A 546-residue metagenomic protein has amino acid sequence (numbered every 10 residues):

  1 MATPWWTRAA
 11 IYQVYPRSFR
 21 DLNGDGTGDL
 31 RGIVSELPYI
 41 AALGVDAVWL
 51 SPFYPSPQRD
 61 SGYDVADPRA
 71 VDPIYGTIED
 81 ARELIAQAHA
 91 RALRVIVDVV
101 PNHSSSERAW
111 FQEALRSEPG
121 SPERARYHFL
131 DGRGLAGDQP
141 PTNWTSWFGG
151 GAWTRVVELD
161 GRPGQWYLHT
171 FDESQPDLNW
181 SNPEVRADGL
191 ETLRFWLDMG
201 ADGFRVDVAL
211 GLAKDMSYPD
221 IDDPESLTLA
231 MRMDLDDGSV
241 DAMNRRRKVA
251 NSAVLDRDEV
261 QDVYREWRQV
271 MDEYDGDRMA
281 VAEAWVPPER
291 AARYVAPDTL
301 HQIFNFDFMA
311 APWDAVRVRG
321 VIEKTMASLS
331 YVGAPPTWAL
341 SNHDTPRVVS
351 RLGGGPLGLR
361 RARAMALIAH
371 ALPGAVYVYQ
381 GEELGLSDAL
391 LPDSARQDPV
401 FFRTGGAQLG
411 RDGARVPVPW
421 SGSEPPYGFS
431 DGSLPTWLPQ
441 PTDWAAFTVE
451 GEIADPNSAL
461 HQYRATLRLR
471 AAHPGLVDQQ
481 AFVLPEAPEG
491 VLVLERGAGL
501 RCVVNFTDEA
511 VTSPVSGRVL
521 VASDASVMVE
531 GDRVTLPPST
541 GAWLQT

Functional and structural regions predicted by a protein language model:
A2-R194, D198, G211-W285, V418: Acidic/aromatic-lined carbohydrate-recognition and catalytic surfaces of CAZymes acting on diverse glycans
W5-T7, S217-A253, D262-D277, V286 (+6 more regions): Loop/helix patches that line or flank the sugar-binding groove of alpha-linked glycan CAZymes
V48, F204-V206: Hydrophobic residues within beta-strands of alpha/beta enzymes
I96-V97, R205, V281, A339-L340 (+2 more regions): Generic enzyme active-site microenvironment
A291: Catalytic cores of alpha/beta
E509-A525: Beta-strand-rich binding/interaction modules
E530-T546: C-terminal beta-strand-rich structural cap/linker in extracellular carbohydrate-active enzymes
